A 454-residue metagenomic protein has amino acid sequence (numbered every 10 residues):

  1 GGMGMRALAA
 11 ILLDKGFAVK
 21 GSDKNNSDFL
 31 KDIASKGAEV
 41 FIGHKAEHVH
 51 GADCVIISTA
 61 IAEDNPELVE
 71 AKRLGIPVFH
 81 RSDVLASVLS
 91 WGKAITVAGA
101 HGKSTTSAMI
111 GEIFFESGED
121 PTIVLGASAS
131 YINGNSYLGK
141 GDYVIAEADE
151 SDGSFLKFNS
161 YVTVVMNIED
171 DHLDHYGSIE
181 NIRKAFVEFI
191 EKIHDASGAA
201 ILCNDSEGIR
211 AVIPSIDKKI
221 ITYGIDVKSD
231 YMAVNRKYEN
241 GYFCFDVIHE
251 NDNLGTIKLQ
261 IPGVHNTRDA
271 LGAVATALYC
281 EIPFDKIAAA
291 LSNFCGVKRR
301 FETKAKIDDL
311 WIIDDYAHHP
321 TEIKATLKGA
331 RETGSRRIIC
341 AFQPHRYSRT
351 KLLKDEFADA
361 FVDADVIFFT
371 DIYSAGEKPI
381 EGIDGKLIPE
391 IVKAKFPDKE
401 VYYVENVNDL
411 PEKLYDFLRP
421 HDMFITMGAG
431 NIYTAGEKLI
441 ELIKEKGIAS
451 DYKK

Functional and structural regions predicted by a protein language model:
G1-H80, V84, M232-V234, L254 (+4 more regions): N-terminal leader/targeting and accessory segments in enzymes
G4, L8-I11, K15, E239-G241 (+1 more regions): Nucleotide phosphate-binding/pyrophosphate-handling subdomain across enzymes that bind or process nucleotide phosphates
I11-F17, A34-S35, H48, T59-N204 (+4 more regions): Phosphate-binding loop of NTP-binding sites
F17-K24, A199-N204, I339-Q343, D363-S374: Short internal beta-strands
S22-D23, F41-H44, F79-D83, V124-G126 (+4 more regions): Beta-strand->loop->alpha-helix junctions that form or flank phosphate-binding loops in nucleotide-handling enzymes
V49-C54, D142, R419-D422: Short acidic/histidine-rich motifs immediately flanking catalytic phosphotransfer sites in two-component signaling
L68-P77, N181, K192-G198, A325-G334 (+1 more regions): P-loop/Walker A phosphate-binding loop and immediately adjacent motor/lid segment at beta-alpha junctions
A358-P420: C-terminal helical cap/extension that packs against the catalytic core of soluble nucleotide-cofactor enzymes
